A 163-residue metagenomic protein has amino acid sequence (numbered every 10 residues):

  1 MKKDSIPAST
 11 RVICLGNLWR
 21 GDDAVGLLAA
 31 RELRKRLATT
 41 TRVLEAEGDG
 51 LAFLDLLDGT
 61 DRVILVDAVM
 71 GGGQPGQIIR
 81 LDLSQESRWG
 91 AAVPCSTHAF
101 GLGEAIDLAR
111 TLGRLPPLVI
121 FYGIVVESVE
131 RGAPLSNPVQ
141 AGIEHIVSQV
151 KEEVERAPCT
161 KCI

Functional and structural regions predicted by a protein language model:
M1-L115, V119-I124, A133-H145, Q149-I163: N-terminal catalytic or cofactor-binding beta/alpha core of small enzyme domains
V126-S128: A short, acidic, flexible beta-alpha connecting loop/helix-capping segment that sits on the rim of active
